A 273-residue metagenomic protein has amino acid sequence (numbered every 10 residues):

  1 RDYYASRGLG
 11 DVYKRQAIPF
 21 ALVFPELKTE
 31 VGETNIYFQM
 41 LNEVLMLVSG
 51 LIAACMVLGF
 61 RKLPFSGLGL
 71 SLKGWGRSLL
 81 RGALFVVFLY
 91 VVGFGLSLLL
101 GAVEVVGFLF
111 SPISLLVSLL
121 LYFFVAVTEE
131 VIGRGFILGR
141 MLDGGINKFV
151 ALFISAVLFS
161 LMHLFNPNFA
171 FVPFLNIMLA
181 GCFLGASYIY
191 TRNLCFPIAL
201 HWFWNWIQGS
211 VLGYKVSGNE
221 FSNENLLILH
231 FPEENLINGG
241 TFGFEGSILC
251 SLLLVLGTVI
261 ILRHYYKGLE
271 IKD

Functional and structural regions predicted by a protein language model:
D2-Y13: Single conserved hydrophobic/aromatic residue that forms the stacking wall/gate of nucleotide- or nucleobase-binding
D11-I18, L47-M56, V86-F94, C250-Y265: Hydrophobic core of alpha-helical transmembrane segments in multi-pass integral membrane proteins
I18-E43, G59, L63-V131, L138-G144: Juxtamembrane helix-loop-helix connectors linking adjacent transmembrane helices in multi-pass membrane enzymes
Y90-G93, A126, K148-L164, I177-G181: Small-polar-interrupted transmembrane alpha-helices in polytopic inner-membrane proteins
A102-F108, M162-F171: Membrane-interface helix caps and helix-loop-helix hairpins in membrane proteins
T128-I154, A186-N193: Membrane-interface helix/loop boundary segments of multi-pass membrane proteins
P173-N235: Functionally important transmembrane alpha-helices
I207-D273: C-terminal membrane module of polytopic membrane proteins
